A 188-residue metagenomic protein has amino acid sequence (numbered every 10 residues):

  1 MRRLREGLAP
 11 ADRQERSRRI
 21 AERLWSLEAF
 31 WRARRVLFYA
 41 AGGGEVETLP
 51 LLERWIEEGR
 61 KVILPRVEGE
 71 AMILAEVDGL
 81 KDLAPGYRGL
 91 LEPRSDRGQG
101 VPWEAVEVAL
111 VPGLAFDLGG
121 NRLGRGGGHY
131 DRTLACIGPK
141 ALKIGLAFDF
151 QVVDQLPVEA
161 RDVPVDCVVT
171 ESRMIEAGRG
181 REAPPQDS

Functional and structural regions predicted by a protein language model:
M1-A105: N-terminal active-site beta-alpha-beta segment that forms phosphate/nucleotide-binding and substrate-recognition loops
M72-S188: Conserved phosphate- and dinucleotide-binding cores of soluble alpha/beta proteins, encompassing both enzyme active
